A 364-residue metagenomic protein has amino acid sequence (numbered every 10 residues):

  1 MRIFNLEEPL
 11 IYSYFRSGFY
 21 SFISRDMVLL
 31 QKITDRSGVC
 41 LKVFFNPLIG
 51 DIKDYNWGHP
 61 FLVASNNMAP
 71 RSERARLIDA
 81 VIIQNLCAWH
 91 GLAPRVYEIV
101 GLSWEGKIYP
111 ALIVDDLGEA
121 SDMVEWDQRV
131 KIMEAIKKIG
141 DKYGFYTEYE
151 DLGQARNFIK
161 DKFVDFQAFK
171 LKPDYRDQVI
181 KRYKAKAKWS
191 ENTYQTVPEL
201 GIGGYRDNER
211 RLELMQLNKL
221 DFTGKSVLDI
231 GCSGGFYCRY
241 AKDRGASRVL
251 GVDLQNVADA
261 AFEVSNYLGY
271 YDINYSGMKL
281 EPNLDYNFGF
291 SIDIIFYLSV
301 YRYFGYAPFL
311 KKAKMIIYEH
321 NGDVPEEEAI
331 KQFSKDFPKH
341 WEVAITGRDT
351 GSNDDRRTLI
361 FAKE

Functional and structural regions predicted by a protein language model:
I3-D35, V43-F45: ATP-binding glycine-rich phosphate-binding loop
L29-L77: ATP-binding glycine-rich loop module of kinase domains
I83-G91, A120-K162: Conserved kinase catalytic-core helix
W89-I99: Conserved HxN/HPN-centered segment at the entrance to the catalytic loop of eukaryotic protein kinase-like domains
Y97-I132: Conserved structural core of kinase catalytic domains
E150-R182: Catalytic activation segment of kinase domains across protein kinase-like and atypical kinase folds
Y205-F222: Conserved alpha-helix/loop element of class I SAM-dependent methyltransferases that forms part of the SAM/SAH-binding
A313-P325: Conserved beta-strand signature within the Rossmann-like core of class I S-adenosyl-L-methionine
